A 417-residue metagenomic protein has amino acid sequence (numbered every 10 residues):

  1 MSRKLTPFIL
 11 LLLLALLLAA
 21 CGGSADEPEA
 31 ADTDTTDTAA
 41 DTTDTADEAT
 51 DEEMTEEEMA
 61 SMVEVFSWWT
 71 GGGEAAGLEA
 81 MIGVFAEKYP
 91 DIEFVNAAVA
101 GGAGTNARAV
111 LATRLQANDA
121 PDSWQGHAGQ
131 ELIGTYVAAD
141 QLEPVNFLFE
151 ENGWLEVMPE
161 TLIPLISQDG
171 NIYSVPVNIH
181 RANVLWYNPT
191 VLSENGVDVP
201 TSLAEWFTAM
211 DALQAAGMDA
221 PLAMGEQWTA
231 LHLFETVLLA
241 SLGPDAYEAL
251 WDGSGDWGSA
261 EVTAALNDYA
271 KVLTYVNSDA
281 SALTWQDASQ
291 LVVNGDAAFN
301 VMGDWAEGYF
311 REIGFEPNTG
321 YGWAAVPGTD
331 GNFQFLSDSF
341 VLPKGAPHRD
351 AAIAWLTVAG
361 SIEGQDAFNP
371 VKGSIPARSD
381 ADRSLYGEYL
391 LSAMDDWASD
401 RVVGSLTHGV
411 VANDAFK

Functional and structural regions predicted by a protein language model:
E53, H127-A182, F207, L233 (+2 more regions): Hinge/lid segment of periplasmic solute-binding proteins
W68, I82, H232, T236 (+1 more regions): Extracytoplasmic/periplasmic substrate-binding proteins
W69, Q141-P144, W305-G308, E312 (+1 more regions): Mature extracytoplasmic/periplasmic domains
V84-E160, P164-L165, T190, E194-T201 (+1 more regions): Extracytoplasmic "Venus flytrap"/periplasmic binding protein-like
R114, P121-D122, N152-Y187, A220-P221 (+3 more regions): A structural signal for short loop-to-beta-strand junctions that line the ligand-binding cleft of periplasmic/secreted
P144-E160, P164, D198, S241-A264 (+3 more regions): Short, solvent-exposed loop/beta-turn-alpha elements that line the ligand-binding surface or hinge of extracytoplasmic
P164, Q168-V177, N183, F207-S254 (+1 more regions): Extracytoplasmic/periplasmic solute-binding protein
M210-L213, D252-A282: Glycine-centered hinge/linker elements that transmit conformational signals in sensory and ligand-binding systems
